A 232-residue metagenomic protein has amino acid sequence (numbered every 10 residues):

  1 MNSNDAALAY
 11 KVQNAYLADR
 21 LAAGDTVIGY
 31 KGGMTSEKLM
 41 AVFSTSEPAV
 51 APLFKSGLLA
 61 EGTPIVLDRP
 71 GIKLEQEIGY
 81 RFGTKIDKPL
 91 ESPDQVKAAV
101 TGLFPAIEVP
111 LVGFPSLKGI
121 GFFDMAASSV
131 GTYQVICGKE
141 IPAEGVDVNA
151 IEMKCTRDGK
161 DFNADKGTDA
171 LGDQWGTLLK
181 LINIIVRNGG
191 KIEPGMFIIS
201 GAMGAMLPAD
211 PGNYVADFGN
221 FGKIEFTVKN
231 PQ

Functional and structural regions predicted by a protein language model:
M1-D173, L207-D210, V215, K223-P231: Catalytic-core "active-site belt" of small-molecule-metabolizing enzymes, emphasizing His/Asp/Glu-rich regions
L178-M206: A conserved acidic, glycine/proline-rich C-terminal tail/linker
S200, A216-D217: A generic structural signal for residues embedded in beta-strands
